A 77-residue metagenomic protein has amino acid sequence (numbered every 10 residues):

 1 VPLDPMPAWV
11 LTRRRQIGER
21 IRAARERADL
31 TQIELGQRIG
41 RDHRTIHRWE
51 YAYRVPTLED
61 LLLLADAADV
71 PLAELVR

Functional and structural regions predicted by a protein language model:
P2-R27: A short, Lys/Arg-rich alpha-helix, primarily the initiator
I17, Q32, V70-L72: N-terminal targeting/docking segments
E19-R38, L63: Short basic helix-loop element that most often maps to the first helix and adjoining turn of HTH DNA-binding modules
I21, L35-G36, I46-W49, L75: Conserved hydrophobic/aromatic packing and binding residues within compact polymer-binding modules
D29, V55-L58: Residue at a beta-strand N-cap/secondary-structure junction
I39-P56: Recognition helix of helix-turn-helix/homeodomain-like DNA-binding domains that insert into the DNA major groove
G40, T57-E74: DNA major-groove recognition helix of helix-turn-helix/homeodomain DNA-binding modules
